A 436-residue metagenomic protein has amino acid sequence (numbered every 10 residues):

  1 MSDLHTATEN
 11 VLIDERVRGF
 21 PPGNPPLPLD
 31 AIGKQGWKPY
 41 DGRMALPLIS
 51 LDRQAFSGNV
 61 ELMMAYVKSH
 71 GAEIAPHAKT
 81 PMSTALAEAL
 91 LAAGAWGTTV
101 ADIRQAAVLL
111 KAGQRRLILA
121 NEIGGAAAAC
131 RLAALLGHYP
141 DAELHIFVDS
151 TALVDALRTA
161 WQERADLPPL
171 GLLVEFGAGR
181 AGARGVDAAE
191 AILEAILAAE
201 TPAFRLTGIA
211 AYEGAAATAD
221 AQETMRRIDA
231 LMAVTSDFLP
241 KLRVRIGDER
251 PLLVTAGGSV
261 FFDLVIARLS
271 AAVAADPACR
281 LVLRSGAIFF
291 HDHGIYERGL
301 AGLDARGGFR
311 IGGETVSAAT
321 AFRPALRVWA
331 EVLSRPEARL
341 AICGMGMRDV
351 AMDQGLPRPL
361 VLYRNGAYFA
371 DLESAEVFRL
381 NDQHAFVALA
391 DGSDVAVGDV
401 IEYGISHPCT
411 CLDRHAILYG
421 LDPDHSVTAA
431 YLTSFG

Functional and structural regions predicted by a protein language model:
M1-A134, Y431-G436: A charged N-terminal "starter" segment
F56, K79, L109, V174 (+5 more regions): Conserved, mostly hydrophobic/aromatic
A72-E73, V244-L253, V397, L412-H415: Flexible, glycine/charged-enriched surface loops at secondary-structure junctions
A75-A221: Active-site-proximal beta-alpha core segment in soluble small-molecule metabolic enzymes
Q162, L167, G177-R310: Active-site loop/helix belt of alpha/beta enzymes
F262-R364: Active-site loop ensemble at the mouth of alpha/beta enzyme cores that anchors a bound cofactor
E337-G436: C-terminal accessory subdomain/extension
